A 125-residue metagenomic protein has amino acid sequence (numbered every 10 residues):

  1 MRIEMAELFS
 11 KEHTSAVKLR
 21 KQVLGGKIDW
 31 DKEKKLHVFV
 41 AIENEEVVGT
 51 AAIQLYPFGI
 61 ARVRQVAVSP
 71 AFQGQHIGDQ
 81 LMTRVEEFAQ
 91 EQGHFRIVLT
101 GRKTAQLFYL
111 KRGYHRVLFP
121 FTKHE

Functional and structural regions predicted by a protein language model:
M1-N44: Short amphipathic alpha-helix that is part of the acyltransferase structural core
K35, G59, K123-E125: Short acidic/glycine-enriched loop/turn segments that link adjacent beta-strands
V40, E46-Q54, I60-A67: Conserved beta-strand in the GNAT
V68, G74-E87: Conserved acetyl-CoA-binding loop-helix of GNAT-fold acetyltransferases
M82, A89-R102: Conserved GNAT acetyl-CoA-binding A-motif
V98-T100, L110, H115-E125: Conserved catalytic-core motifs of GNAT/GCN5-like acyltransferases
